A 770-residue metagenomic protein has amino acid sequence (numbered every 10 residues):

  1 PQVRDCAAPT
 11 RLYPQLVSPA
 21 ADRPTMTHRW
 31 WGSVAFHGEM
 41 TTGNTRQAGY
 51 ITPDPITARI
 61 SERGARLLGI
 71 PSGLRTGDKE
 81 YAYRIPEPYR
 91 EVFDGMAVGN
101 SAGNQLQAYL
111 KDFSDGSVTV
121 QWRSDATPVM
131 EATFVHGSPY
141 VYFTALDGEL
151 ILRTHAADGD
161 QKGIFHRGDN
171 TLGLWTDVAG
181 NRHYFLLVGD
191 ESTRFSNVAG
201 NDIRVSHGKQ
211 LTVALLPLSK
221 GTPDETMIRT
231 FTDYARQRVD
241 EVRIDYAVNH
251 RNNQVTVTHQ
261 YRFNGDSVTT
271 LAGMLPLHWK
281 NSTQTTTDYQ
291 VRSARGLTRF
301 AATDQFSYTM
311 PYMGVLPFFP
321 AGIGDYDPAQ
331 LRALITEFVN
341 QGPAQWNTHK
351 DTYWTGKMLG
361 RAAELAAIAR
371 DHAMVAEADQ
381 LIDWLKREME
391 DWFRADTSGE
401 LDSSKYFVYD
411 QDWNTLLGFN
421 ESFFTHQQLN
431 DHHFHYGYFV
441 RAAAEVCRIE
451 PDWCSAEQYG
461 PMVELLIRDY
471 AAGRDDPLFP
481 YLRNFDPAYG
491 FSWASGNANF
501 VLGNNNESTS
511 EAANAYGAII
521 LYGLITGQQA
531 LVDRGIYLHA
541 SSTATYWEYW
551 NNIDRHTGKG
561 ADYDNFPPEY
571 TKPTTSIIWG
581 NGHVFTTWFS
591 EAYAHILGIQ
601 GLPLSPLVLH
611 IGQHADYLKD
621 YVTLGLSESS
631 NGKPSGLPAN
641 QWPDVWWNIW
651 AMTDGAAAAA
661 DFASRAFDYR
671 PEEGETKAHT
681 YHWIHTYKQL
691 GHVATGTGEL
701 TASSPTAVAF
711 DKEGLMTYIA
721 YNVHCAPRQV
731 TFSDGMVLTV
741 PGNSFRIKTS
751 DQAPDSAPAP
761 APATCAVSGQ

Functional and structural regions predicted by a protein language model:
P1, P758-Q770: Boundary/junction segments of secreted and surface-exposed precursor proteins
P1-H433, G473-A488, S495, G523-T526 (+1 more regions): Ser/Thr/Asn(+Pro)-rich, low-complexity disordered segments
H349-A369, L381, L385, H426-V463 (+3 more regions): Aromatic-rich carbohydrate-recognition surfaces in CAZymes
A456-R468, L531-S542: Short secondary-structure subsegments characteristic of cysteine-rich extracellular domains
A498: Carbohydrate-active enzymes and regulators
T509-S542: Active-site neighborhood of glycoside hydrolase catalytic domains
V532, A753-P754, T764-A766: Residue-level recognition of alpha-helix boundary/capping or hinge positions
